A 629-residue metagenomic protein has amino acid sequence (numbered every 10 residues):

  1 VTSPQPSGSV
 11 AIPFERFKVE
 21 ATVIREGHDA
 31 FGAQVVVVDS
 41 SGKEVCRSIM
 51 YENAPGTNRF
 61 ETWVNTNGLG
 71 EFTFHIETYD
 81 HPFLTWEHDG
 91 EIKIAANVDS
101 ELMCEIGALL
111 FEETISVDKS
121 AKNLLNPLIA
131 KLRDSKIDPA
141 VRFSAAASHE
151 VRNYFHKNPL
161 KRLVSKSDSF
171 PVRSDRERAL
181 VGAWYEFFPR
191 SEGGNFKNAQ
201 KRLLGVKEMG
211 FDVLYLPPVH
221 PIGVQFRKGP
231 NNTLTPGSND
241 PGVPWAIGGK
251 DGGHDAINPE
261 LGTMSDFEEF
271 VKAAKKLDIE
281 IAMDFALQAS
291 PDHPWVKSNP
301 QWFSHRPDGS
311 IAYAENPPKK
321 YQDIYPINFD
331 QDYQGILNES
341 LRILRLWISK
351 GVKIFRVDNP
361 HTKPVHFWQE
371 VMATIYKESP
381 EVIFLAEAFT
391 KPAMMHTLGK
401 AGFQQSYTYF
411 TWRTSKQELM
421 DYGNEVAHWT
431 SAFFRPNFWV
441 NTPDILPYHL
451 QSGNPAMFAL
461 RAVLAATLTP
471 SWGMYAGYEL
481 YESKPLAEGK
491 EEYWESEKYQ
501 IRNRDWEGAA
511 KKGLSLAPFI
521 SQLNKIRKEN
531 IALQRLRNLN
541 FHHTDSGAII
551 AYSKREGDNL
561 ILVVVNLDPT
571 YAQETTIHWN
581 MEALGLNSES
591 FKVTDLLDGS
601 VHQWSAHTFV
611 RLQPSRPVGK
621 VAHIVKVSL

Functional and structural regions predicted by a protein language model:
V1-R190, G194-D212, P221, A274 (+5 more regions): Carbohydrate-interacting/catalytic domains
R178-E186, I222-E269, K297-D332, W494-N503: Aromatic- and acidic-residue-enriched carbohydrate-binding clefts of CAZyme catalytic domains
A183-Y185, L214-L216, I281-M283, F355 (+4 more regions): Hydrophobic faces of well-ordered beta-strands that scaffold small-molecule active sites in alpha/beta enzyme cores
E186-K197, G248-M264, Q322-L337, K353-T362 (+3 more regions): The substrate-binding groove and active-site-proximal loops of carbohydrate-active enzymes, especially glycoside
P189-E280, N338-E339, W368, P455 (+1 more regions): Aromatic- and glycine-enriched glycan-recognition loops and surfaces that form the carbohydrate-binding subsites
P291-Q301, H366-W368, K377, F389-Q417 (+1 more regions): Substrate-binding cleft/loops of secretory-pathway carbohydrate-active enzymes
H305, N328-M395: Active-site neighborhood of glycoside hydrolase catalytic domains
T374-I383, E387, P392, T414-E488: Catalytic-core region of carbohydrate-active enzymes that cleave or remodel glycosidic bonds
